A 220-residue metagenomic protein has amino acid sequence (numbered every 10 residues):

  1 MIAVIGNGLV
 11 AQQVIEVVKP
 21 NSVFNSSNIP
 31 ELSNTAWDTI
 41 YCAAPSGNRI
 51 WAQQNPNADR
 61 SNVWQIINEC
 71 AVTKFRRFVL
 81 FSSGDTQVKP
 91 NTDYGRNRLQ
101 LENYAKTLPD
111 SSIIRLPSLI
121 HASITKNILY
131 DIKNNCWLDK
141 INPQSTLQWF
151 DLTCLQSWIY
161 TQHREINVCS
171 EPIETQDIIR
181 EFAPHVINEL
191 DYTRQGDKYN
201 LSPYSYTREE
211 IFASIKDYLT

Functional and structural regions predicted by a protein language model:
M1-A3, V79, S112-I114: Conserved beta-strand elements of the Class I
M1-N21: N-terminal Rossmann NAD(P)H-binding glycine-rich loop of SDR-like oxidoreductase domains
Q13-V17, Y104, E181: Rossmann-fold NAD(P)-dependent oxidoreductase module
P30-T73, S83-K89: NAD(P)H-binding glycine-rich loop region in Rossmannoid oxidoreductase-like domains and their noncatalytic homologs
A44, V79-S83, R115-P117, C169: Active-site beta-alpha turn of Rossmann-fold NAD(P)-dependent dehydrogenases/reductases
N57-Q65, S83-A122: Catalytic helix-loop patch of NAD(P)-dependent Rossmann-fold dehydrogenases
K106-C154, Y160: NAD(P)-dependent short-chain dehydrogenase/reductase
W158-T220: Mid/C-terminal beta-alpha module of Rossmann-like enzyme folds, strongest in SDR-family dehydrogenases/epimerases
